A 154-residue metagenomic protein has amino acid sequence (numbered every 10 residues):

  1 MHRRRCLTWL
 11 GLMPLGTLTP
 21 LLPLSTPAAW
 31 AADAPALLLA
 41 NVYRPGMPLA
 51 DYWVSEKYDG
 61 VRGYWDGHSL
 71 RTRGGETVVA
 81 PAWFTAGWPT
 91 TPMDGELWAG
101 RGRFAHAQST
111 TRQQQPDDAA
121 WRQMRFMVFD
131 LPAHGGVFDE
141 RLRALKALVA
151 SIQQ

Functional and structural regions predicted by a protein language model:
M1-P20: N-terminal secretory signal peptides and thylakoid transit peptides that target proteins across membranes
P23-T26: N-terminal signal peptide c-region/cleavage motif recognized by signal peptidases
A28-A31: Boundary at the C-terminal end of the N-terminal hydrophobic targeting segment
A40: Divalent cation-coordinating acidic motifs and surrounding scaffolds that mediate Ca2+/Mg2+/Mn2+/Zn2+-dependent binding
R44-Q153: Covalent nucleotidyltransferase
